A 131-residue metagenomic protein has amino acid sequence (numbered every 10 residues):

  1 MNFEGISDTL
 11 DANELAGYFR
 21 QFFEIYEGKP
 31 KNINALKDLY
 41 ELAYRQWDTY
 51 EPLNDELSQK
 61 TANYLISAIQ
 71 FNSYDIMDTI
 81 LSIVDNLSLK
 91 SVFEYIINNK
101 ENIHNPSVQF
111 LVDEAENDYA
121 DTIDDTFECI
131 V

Functional and structural regions predicted by a protein language model:
M1-K29: N-terminal "cap/leader" segments of large eukaryotic alpha-helical scaffolds
M1-N2, C129-V131: Extended alpha-helical scaffold regions
N2-T9, N34-L53, D78-L87, Q109-T122: Structural detector for internal amphipathic alpha-helices that build alpha-solenoid repeat scaffolds
N13-Q21, P52-I66, K90-N99, D125-C129: Amphipathic alpha-helical scaffolding segments comprising HEAT/armadillo-like alpha-solenoid repeats
G17, Q21-E24, D38-E41, N63-S67 (+5 more regions): Charged/polar, solvent-exposed surface patches and flexible loops
Y26-S73: Alpha-helical adaptor scaffolds
S67-D75, N99-S107: Short coil turns that connect the paired helices of HEAT/ARM alpha-solenoid repeats
T79-S91, Y95-H104: Amphipathic, Lys/Arg-enriched alpha-helical "gate/interface" segment within cytosolic domains that mediates
